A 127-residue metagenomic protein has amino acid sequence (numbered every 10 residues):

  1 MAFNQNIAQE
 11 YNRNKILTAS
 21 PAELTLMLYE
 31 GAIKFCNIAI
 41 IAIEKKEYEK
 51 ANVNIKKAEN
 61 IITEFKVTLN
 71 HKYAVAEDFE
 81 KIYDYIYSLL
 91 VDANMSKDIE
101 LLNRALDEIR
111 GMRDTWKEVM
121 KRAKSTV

Functional and structural regions predicted by a protein language model:
M1-N37, A42-K45, E49-K56, N60-T63 (+2 more regions): N-terminal intrinsically disordered, cationic/polar leader segments that include organellar targeting peptides
